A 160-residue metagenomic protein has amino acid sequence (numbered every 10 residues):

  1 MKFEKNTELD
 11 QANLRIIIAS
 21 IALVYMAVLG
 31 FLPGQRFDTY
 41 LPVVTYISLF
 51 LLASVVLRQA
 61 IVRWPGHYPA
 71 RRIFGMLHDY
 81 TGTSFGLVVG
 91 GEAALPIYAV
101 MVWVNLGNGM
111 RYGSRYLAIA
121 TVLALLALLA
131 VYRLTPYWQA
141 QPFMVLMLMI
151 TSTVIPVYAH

Functional and structural regions predicted by a protein language model:
M1-R71: N-terminal juxtamembrane segment and adjoining first transmembrane helix
F3, V56-V62, A140-H160: Juxtamembrane or sensor-core-proximal signal-transducing alpha helices that couple sensory domains to cytosolic
R15, R111-Y112, A159: Short alpha-helical scaffold segments that flank and stabilize functional sites
M26-G30, S54-V62, T83-L87, L128-T135 (+1 more regions): Structural signal for membrane-spanning alpha-helices in multi-pass inner-membrane proteins, emphasizing helix cores
V28-L41, V88-A93, L134-Q141: Helix-coil boundary and interhelical linker segments in multi-pass alpha-helical membrane proteins
P33-Q35, Y98, N108-G109, Y132-R133 (+2 more regions): Short, surface-exposed linear patches
P42-F50, I97-N105, M144-S152: Hydrophobic core segments of alpha-helical transmembrane domains in multi-pass membrane proteins
R71-V88, E92-L134, L148: Alpha-helical transmembrane segments of integral membrane proteins
